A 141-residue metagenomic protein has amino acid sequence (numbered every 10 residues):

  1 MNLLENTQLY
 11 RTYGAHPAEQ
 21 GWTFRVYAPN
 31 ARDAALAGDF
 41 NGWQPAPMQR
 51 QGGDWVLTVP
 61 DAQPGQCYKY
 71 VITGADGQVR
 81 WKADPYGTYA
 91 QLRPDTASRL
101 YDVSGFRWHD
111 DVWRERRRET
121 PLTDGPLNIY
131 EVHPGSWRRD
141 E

Functional and structural regions predicted by a protein language model:
M1-T23, Q49-E141: The feature marks proteins involved in alpha-glucan
Y27-A34, N41-W43, A62-Q63: Short proline/glycine-enriched turn/loop motifs at strand-loop junctions of beta-rich domains
A34-L36, Y68: Short beta-strand elements bearing conserved aromatic residues within extracellular beta-rich modules
D39-Q44, A75: Change "in extracellular beta-sheet-rich domains … of secreted and cell-surface proteins" to "in beta-sheet-rich domains
